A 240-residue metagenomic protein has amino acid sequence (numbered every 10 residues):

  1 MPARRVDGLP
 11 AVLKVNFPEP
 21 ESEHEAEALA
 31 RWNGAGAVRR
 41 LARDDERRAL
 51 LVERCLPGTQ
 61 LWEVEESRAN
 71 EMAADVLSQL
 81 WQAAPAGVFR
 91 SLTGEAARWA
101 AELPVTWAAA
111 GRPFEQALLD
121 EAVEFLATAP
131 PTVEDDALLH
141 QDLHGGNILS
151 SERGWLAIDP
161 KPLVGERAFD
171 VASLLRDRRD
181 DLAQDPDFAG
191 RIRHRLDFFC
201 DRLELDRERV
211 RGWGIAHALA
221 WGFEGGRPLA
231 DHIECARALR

Functional and structural regions predicted by a protein language model:
M1-R5, V12, R40, V123-F169: Active-site acidic catalytic loop and adjacent metal/ATP-binding pocket of ATP-dependent phosphoryl transfer enzymes
D7-L51, C55-L80: A conserved alpha-helical element in kinase catalytic cores
T59-E66, A86-F89, L182: Short, polar/flexible loop-turn hinges at active-site or ligand-entry regions and domain interfaces
P85-Q141, S151, D201: An alpha-helical support segment within catalytic cores of ATP-dependent transferases
A108, A220-R240: ATP/Mg2+ or Mg2+-diphosphate-binding catalytic cores that bind nucleotide phosphates or diphosphates via glycine-rich
S150-D197, D201-E204, E234: Active-site Asp-x-Gly
W213-L219: Small/polar glycine-rich anion-binding or flexible loop at a beta-alpha turn
